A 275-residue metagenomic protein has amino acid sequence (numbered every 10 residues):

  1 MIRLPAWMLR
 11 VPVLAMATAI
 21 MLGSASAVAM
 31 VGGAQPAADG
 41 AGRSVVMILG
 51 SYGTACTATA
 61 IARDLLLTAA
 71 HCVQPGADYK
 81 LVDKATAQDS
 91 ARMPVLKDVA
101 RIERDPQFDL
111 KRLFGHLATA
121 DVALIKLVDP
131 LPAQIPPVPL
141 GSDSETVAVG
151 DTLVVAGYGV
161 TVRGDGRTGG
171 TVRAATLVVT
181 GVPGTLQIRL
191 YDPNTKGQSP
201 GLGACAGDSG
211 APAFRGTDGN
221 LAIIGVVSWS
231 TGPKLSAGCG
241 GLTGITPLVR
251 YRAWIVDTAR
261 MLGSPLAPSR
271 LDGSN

Functional and structural regions predicted by a protein language model:
I2-L14: Bacterial N-terminal signal peptides that target proteins for export
P12-G23: Bacterial N-terminal signal peptides
A25-A29: Sec/Tat signal peptide C-region and signal peptidase I cleavage site
V31-A41, Y79-A133, D143-E145: Conserved catalytic-core segment of clan PA serine endopeptidases
A37-A41, Y52, A60-I61, Q74 (+8 more regions): Extracellular/periplasmic catalytic domains that process cell-envelope and extracellular macromolecules
A37-D39, S44, T54-A55, A60-Q74 (+3 more regions): C-terminal subregion of chymotrypsin/trypsin-like serine protease catalytic domains
Y52-A55, L66, C72-Q74, D109 (+5 more regions): Solvent-exposed loop/turn segments at secondary-structure junctions within structured extracellular/periplasmic domains
T119-V122, L127-G201, G241, L248-A253: Chymotrypsin/trypsin-fold serine protease catalytic domain
